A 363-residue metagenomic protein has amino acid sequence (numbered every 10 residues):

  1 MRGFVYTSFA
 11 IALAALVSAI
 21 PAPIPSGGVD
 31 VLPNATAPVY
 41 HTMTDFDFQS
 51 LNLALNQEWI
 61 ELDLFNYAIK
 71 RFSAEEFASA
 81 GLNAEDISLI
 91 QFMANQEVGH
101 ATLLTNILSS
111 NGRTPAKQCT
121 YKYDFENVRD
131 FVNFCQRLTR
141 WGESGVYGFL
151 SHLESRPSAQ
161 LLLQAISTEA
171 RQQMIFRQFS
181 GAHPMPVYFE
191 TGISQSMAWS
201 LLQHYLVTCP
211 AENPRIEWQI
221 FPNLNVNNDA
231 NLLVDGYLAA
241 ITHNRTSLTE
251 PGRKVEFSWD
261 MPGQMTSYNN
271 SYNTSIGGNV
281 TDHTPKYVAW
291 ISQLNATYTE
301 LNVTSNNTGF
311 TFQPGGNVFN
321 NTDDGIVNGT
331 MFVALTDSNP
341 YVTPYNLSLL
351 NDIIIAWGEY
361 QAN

Functional and structural regions predicted by a protein language model:
M1-P23: Fungal secretory targeting signals
I20-N363: All-alpha RGS (Regulator of G-protein Signaling) helical domain and cognate RGS-like helical scaffolds
